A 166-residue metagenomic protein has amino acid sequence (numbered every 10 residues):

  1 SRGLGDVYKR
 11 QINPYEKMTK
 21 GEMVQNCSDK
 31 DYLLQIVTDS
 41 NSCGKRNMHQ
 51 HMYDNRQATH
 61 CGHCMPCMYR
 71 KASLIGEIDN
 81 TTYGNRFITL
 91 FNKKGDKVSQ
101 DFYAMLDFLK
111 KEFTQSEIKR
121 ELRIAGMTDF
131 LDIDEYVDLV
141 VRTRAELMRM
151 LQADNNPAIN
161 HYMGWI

Functional and structural regions predicted by a protein language model:
S1-Y8: Short, small-residue-biased leader/transition segments that mark boundaries at the very start of proteins
K9-K20, N41: Acidic carboxylate-rich catalytic motifs and surrounding loops in phosphoryl-/glycosyl-chemistry enzymes
Q25-I166: ATP/NTP-dependent adenylation/nucleotidyl-transfer catalytic domains that generate, transfer, or process NMP-activated
